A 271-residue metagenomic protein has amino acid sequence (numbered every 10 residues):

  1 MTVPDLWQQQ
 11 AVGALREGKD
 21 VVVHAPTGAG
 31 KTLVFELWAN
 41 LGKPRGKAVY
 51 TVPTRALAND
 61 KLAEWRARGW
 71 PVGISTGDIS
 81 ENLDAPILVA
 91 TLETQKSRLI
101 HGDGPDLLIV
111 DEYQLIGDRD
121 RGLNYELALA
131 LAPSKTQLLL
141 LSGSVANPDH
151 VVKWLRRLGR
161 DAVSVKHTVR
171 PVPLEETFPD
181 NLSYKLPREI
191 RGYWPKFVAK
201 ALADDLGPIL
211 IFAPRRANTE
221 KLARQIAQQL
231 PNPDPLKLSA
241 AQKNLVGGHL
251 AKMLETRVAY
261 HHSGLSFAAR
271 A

Functional and structural regions predicted by a protein language model:
M1-H24: Conserved pre-motif I regulatory segment
V21-H24, V49, L139, L210-F212: Short hydrophobic/aromatic beta-strand immediately N-terminal to the Walker A/P-loop
H24-P26, V34-D60, P133-K135: Conserved SF1/SF2 helicase motif Ia
G30-N40, R121-E126: Motif I (Walker A/P-loop) of helicase-class P-loop NTPases
V49-V52, A56-L62, R66-I74, F212-A271: Conserved C-terminal RecA-like helicase domain
N59, E64-G104, K166-P171, E176-P179: Inter-Walker segment of RecA-like/P-loop motor cores
L92-Q95, L99-L139: SF2 helicase catalytic motif II
Y113, L127-L131, T136-L139, S144-Q225 (+1 more regions): Conserved interdomain linker/interface between the two RecA-like ATPase lobes of SF2 helicase motors
